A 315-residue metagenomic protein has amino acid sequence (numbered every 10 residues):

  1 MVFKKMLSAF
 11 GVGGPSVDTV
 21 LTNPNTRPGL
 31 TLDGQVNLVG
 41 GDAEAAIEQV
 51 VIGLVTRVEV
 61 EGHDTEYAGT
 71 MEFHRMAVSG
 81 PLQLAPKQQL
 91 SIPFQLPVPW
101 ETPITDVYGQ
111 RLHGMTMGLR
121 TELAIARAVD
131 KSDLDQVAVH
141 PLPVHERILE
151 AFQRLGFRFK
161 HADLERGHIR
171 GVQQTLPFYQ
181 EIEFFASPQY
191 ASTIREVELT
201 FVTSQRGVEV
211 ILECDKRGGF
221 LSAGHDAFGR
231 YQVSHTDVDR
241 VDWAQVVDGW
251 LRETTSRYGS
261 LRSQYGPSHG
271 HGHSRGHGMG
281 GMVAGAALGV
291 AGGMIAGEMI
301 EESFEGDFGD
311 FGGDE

Functional and structural regions predicted by a protein language model:
M1-G11: A eukaryote-biased signal for short, well-structured alpha-helical docking elements
G41-E48: A short beta-turn/strand-edge loop motif at beta-sheet boundaries
G53-R57, Q95-E101, G109-A128: Internal, hydrophobic beta-strand segments that form the core of beta-sheet-rich folds
V55-Y67, R217-A223: Short aromatic-acidic-glycine turn motif
E66-G109, V129: A beta-strand/beta-hairpin structural motif
R75, A124-Q153: Short beta-strand elements
R154-A223: Extended serine/threonine-enriched, polar tracts that run as long, contiguous segments within proteins
S268-D314: Short, low-complexity, glycine-enriched hydrophobic/amphipathic alpha-helices that associate with lipid bilayers
